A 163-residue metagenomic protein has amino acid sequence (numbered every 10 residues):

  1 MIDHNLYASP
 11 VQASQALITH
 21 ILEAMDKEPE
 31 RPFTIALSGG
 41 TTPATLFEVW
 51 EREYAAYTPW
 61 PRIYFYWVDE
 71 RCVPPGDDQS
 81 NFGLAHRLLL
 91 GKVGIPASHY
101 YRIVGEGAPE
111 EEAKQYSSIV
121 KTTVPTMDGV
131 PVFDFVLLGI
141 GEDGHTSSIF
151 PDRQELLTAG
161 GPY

Functional and structural regions predicted by a protein language model:
M1, P59-L137: Ligand-binding beta-strand-loop-alpha-helix segment within the catalytic cores of soluble metabolic enzymes
M1-I35, E110: N-terminal glycine-/serine-/threonine-rich phosphate-binding loop
N5, F47-R52, Y64: Boundary/activation segment at the start of structured domains
T34-S38, Y66-D69: Short glycine-rich or small-residue beta-strand-to-loop segments that form or flank ligand, phosphate, metal/Fe-S
L37-T42, L138-E142: Glycine-rich beta-strand-to-loop/alpha-helix junction loops that act as flexible
L46-E48, D77, E112, S147-I149: Short glycine-/acidic-enriched loop or helix-start segments at secondary-structure transitions that form or flank
V49-P59, G83, P151-G160: A glycine- and small-aliphatic-rich helix-loop capping segment at beta-alpha/alpha-beta transitions that lines
L138-Y163: Class I SAM-dependent methyltransferase SAM-binding "motif I" and its flanking Rossmann-like core
